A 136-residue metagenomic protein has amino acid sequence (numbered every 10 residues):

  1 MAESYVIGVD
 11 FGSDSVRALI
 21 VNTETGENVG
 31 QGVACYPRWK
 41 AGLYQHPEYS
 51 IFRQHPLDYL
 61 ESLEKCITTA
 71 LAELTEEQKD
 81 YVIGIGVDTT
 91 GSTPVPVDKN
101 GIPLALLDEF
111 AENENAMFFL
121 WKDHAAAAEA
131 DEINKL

Functional and structural regions predicted by a protein language model:
M1-L106: N-terminal glycine/serine-rich phosphate-binding loop of ATP-dependent small-molecule kinases, especially carbohydrate
E64, V95-L136: Glycine-rich phosphate-binding loop and adjoining helix at the ATP-binding site of ATP-dependent phosphoryl-transfer
